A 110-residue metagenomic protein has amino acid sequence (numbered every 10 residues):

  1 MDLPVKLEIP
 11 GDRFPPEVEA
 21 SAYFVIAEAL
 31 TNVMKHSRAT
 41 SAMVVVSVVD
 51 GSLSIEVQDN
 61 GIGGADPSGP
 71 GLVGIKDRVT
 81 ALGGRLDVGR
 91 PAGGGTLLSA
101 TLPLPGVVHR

Functional and structural regions predicted by a protein language model:
M1-R110: Coiled-coil dimerization/phosphotransfer module
